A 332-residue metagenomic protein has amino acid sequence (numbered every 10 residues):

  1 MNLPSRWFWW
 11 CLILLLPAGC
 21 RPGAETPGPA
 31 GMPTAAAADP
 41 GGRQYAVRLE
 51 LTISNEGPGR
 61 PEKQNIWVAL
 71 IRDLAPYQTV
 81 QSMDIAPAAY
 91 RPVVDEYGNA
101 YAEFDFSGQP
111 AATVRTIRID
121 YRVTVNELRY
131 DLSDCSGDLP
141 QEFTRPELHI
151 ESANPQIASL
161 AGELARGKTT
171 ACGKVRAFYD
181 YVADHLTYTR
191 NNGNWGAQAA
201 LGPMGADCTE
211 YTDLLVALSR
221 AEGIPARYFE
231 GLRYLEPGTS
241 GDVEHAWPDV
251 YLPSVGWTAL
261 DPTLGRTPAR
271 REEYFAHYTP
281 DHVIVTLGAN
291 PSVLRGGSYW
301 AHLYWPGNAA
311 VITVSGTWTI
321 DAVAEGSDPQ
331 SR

Functional and structural regions predicted by a protein language model:
M1-W9: Bacterial N-terminal signal peptides that target proteins for export
L16-G19: C-terminal motif of bacterial Sec signal peptides marking the signal peptidase cleavage site
R21-G23: Bacterial signal peptide processing site
E25-L128: Intrinsically disordered, low-complexity N-terminal segments that are enriched in acidic
I71-A75, T124, G162-R166, D180-T187 (+2 more regions): Sec-exported extracytoplasmic/periplasmic mature domains
E96, T116-G205: Acidic low-complexity segments
D213-Y299: Hydrophobic/aromatic-rich core segments of domains that either
Y278-R332: Low-complexity, Gly/Ser/Thr/Pro-rich intrinsically disordered linker/tail segments
